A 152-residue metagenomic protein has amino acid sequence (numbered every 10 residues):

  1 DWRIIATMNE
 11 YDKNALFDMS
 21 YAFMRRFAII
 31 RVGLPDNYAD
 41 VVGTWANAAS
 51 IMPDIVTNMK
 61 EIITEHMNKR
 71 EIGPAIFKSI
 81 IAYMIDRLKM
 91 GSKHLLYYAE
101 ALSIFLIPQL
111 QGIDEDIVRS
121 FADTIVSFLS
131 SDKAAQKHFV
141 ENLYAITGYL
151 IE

Functional and structural regions predicted by a protein language model:
D1-E152: C-terminal regulatory/interaction module of P-loop NTP-utilizing enzymes
